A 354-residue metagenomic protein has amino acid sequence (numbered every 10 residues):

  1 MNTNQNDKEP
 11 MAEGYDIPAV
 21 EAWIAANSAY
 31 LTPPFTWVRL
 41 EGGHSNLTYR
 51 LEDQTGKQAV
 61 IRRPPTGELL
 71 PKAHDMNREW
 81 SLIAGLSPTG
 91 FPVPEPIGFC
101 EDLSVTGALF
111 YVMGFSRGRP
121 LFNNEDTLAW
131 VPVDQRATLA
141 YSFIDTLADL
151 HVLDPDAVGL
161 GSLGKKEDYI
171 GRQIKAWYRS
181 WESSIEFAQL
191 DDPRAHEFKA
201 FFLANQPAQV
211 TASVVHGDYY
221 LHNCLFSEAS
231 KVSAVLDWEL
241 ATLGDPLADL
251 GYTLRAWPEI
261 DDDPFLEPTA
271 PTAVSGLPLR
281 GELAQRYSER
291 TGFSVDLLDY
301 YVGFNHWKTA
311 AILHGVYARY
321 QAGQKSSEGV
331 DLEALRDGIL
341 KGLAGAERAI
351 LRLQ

Functional and structural regions predicted by a protein language model:
N2-L31: Juxta-kinase regulatory segment immediately upstream of eukaryotic protein kinase catalytic domains
T3-P10, S183, P268-P278, E282-S294 (+1 more regions): ATP/Mg2+ or Mg2+-diphosphate-binding catalytic cores that bind nucleotide phosphates or diphosphates via glycine-rich
F35-V214, S227: ATP-binding pocket architecture of kinase catalytic cores
G164-K165, S294-N305: All-alpha amphipathic helical-bundle segments outside canonical DNA-binding/catalytic cores that form hydrophobic
V214-H216, L221: Catalytic-loop of the protein kinase fold
L236-A241: Activation of the activation-loop gatekeeper triad in protein kinase-fold domains
D249-I260, P264: C-lobe/activation-segment region of protein kinase-like
